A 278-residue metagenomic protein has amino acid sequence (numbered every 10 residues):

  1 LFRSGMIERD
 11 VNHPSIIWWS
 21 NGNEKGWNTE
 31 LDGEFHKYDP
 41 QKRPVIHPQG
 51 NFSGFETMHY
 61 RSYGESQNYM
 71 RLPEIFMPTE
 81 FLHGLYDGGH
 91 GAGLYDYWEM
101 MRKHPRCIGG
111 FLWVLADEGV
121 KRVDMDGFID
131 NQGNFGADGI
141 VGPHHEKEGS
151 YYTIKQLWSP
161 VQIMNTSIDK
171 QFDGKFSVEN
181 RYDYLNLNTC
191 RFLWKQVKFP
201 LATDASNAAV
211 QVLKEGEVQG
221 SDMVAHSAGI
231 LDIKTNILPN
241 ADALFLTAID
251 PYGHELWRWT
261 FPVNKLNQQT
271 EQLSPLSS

Functional and structural regions predicted by a protein language model:
F2-H145, G149, T153: Substrate-binding/catalytic cleft of secreted carbohydrate-active enzymes, primarily glycoside hydrolases
M100-S278: Carbohydrate-binding surfaces of carbohydrate-active enzymes
